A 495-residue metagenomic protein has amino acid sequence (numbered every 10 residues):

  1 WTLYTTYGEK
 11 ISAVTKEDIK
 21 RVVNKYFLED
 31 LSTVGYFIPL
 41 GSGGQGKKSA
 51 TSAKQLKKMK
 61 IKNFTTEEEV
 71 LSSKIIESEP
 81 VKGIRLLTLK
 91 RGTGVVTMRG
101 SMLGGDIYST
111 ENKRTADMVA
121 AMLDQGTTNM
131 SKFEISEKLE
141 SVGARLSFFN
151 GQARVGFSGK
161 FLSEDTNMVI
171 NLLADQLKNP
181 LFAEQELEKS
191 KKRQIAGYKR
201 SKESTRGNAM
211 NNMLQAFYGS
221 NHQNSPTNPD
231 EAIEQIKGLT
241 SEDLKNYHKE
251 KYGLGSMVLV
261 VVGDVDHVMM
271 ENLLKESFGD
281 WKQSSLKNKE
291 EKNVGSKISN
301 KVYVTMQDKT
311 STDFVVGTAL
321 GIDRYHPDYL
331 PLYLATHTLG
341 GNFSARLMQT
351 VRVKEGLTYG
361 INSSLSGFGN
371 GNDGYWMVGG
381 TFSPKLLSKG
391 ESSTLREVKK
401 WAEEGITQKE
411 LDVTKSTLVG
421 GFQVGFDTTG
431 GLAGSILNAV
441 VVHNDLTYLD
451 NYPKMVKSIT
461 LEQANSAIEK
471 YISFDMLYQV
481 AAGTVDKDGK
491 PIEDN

Functional and structural regions predicted by a protein language model:
W1-I11, T33-F37, K90-N179, S190-K191 (+8 more regions): M16 family metallopeptidases and their MPP-like homologs
L3-L103, K245, V260, D266-T305 (+2 more regions): Proteolytic maturation boundary segments
T15-V23, P327-L334, L339: PPIase-associated folding chaperone regions across multiple families
D18, N179-F182, L187, L239: Peptidyl-prolyl cis-trans isomerase
I236-L239, L244: Alpha-helical scaffold elements lining the catalytic groove of polysaccharide deacetylases
H248: Conserved, carboxylate-rich catalytic/transport cores that coordinate ions
Y252-V258, P331: Short, surface-exposed connector motifs at secondary-structure boundaries
